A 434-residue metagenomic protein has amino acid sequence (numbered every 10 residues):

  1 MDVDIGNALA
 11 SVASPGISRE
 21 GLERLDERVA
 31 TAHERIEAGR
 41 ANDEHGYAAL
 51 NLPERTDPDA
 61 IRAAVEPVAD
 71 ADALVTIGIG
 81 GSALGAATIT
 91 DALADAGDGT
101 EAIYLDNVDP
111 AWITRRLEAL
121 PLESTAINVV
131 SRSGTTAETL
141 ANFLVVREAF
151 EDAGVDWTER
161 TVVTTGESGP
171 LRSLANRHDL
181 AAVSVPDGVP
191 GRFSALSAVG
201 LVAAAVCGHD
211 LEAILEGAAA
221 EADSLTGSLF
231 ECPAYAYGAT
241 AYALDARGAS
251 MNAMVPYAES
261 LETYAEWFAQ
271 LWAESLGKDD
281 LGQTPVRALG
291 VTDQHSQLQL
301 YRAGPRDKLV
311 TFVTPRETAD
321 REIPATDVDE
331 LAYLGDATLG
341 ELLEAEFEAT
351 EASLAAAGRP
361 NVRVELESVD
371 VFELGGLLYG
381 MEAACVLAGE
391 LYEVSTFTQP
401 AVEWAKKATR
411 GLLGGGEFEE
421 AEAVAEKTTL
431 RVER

Functional and structural regions predicted by a protein language model:
M1-D59, A63-E66, D329, V424-A425 (+1 more regions): Extended, charge-enriched "interface" segments that sit outside catalytic cores
A49-A63, E167-R172, E373, L378-Y379: A short, flexible low-complexity segment enriched in Lys/Arg and Gly/Pro that occurs in N-terminal basic tails
P53-A69, E231-D245: A short, well-structured juxtamembrane/interface segment
E66-T226: Glycine-rich phosphate-binding loops that contact phosphosugars or nucleotide phosphates
D91-A94, E118-P121, L144-V146, R177-D179 (+4 more regions): Short, solvent-exposed amphipathic alpha-helical segments in soluble enzyme and RNA/protein-processing domains
P110-A119, G238-A241, T314, T350: Short, charged beta->alpha transition segments
V155-V310, Q399-R434: Active-site phosphate/pyrophosphate-binding segments
Y264-L374, A383-L413: C-terminal catalytic subdomain
